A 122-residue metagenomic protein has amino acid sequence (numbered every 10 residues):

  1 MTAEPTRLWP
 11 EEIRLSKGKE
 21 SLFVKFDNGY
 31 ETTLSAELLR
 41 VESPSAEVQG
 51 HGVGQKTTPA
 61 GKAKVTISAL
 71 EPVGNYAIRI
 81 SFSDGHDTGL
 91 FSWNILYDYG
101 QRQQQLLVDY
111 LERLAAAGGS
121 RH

Functional and structural regions predicted by a protein language model:
M1-H122: Motif-centric detector for short Cys/His coordination patterns
